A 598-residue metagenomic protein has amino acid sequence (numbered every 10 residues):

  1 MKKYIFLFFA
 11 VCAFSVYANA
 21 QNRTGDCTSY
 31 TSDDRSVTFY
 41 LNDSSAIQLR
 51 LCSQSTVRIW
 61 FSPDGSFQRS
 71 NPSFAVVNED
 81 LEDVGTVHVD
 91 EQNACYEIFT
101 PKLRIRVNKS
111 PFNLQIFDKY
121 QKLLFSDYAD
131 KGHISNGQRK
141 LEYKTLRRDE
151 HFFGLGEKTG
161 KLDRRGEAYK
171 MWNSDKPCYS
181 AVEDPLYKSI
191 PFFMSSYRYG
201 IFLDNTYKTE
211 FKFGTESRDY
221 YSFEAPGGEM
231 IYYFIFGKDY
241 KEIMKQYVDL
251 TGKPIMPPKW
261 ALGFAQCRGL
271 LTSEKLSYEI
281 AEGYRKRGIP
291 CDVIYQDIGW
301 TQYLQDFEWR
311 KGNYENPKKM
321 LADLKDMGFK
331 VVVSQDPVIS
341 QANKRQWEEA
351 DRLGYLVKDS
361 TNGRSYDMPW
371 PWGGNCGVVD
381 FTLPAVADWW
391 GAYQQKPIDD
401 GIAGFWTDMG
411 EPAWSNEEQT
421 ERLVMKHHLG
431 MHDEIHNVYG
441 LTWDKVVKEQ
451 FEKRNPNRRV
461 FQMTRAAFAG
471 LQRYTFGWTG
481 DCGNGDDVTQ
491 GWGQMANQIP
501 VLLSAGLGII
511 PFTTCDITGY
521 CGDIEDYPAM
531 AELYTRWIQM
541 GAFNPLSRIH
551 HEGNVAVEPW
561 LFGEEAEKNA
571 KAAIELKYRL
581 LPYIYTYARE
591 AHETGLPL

Functional and structural regions predicted by a protein language model:
M1-T24: Bacterial Sec-dependent N-terminal signal peptides
N19-W260, C267-G269, S273-E282, V293 (+5 more regions): N-terminal accessory segment at the very beginning of proteins
S44, Y120-K122, G166, T361-S365 (+2 more regions): Detector for glycine-centered tight turns/loop "hinges" at secondary-structure junctions
S73-A75, P290-A570: Aromatic- and carboxylate-enriched substrate-binding clefts and catalytic-loop regions of carbohydrate-active enzymes
S174, P559-L598: Glycan-recognition and catalytic regions of carbohydrate-active enzymes
A181, Y232-F236, Q266-S273, V379 (+6 more regions): Generic alpha-helical structural element
I255, R285-G288, S504: Acidic (Asp/Glu)-rich catalytic clusters
C267-G269, S277-Y278, G283-K286, I549 (+1 more regions): C-terminal substrate/ligand-recognition segments
